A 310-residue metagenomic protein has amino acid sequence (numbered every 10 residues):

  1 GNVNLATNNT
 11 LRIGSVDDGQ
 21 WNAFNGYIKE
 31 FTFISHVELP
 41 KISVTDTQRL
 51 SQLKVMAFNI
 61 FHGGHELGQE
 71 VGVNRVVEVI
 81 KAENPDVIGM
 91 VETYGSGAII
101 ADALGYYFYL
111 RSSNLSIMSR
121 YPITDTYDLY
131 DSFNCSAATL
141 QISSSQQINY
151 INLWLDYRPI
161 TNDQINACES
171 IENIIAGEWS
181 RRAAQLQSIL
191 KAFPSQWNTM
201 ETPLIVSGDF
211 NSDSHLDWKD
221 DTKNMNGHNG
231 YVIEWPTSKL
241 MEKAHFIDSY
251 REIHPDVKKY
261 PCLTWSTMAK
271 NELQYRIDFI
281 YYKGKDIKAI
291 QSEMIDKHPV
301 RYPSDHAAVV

Functional and structural regions predicted by a protein language model:
G1-E38, I42: Extracellular glycan-associated modules
E30, E38-D46, S132, T139 (+2 more regions): Metal-dependent phosphoester-hydrolase catalytic domains
L39-A103, Q146-I148, Y275: N-terminal, active-site-proximal structural segment of metallo-dependent hydrolase catalytic domains
V55-I60, V76-S96, Y150-L153, W179-D221 (+3 more regions): Active-site beta-strand/loop signature of hydrolases that rely on acidic residues for catalysis
A57-N74, D156-R181, N229: Acidic/histidine-rich helix-loop elements that form or flank divalent-metal/phosphate-binding sites at the catalytic
H62-Q69, G89, I99-I100, R158-T161 (+4 more regions): Short, solvent-exposed loop/turn elements at domain surfaces
V87-I165, E293: Structured beta-strand-rich core segments of catalytic domains in phosphoester-bond hydrolases
